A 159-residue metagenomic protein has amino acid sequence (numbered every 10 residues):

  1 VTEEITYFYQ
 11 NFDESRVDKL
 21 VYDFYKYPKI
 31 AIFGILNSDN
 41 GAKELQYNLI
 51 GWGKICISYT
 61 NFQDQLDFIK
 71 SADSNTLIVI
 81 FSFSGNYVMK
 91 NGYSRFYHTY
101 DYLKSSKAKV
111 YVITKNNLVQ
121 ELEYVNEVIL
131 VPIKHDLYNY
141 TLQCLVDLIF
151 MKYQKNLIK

Functional and structural regions predicted by a protein language model:
V1-R16: HTH-adjacent hinge/linker in prokaryotic transcriptional regulators
N11, D23-K26: Membrane-interface junctions
R16, V21, L157-K159: Active-site phosphate/pyrophosphate-binding segments
Y25-I158: Glycine-rich phosphate-binding loops that contact phosphosugars or nucleotide phosphates
